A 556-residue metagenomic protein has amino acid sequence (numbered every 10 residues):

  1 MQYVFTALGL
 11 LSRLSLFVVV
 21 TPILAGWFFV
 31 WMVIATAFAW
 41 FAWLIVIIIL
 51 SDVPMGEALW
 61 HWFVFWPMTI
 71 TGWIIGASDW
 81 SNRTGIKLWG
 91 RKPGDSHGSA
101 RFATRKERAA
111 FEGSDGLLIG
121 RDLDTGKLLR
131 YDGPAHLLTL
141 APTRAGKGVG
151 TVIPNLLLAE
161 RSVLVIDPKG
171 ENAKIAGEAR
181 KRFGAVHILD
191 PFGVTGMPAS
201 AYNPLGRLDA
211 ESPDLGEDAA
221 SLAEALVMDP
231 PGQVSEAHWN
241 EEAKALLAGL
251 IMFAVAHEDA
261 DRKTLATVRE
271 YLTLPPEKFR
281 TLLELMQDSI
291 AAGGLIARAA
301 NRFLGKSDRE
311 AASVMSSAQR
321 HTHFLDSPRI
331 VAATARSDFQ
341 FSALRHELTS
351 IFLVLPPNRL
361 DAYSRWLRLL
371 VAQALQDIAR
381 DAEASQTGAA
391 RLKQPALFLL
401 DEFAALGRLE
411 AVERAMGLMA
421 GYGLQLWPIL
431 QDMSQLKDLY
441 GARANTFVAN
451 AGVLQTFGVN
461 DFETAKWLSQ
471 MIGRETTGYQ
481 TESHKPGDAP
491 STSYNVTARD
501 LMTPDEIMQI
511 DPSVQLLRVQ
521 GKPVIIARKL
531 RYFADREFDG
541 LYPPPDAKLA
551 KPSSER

Functional and structural regions predicted by a protein language model:
Q2-A145, V149-V152, T195, P204-L205 (+3 more regions): Basic- and hydrophobic-enriched, low-structure N-terminal and domain-boundary segments that flank ATP-binding catalytic
V4-A7, L11-I23, W27-T36, D124 (+6 more regions): P-loop NTPase motor domains
M416-L516: Conserved ATP-driven motor cores of ASCE-family P-loop NTPases powering translocation/secretion/packaging/pilus
